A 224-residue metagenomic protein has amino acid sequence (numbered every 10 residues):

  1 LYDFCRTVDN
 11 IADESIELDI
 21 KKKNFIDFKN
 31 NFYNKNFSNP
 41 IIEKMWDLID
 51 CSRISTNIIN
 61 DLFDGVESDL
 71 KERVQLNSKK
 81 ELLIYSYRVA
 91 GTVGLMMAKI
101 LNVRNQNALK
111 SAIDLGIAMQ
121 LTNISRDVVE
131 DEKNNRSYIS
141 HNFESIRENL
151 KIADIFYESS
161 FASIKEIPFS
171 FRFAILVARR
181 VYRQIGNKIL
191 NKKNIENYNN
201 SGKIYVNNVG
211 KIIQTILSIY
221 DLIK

Functional and structural regions predicted by a protein language model:
L1-L121, S125-K224: Catalytic cores of Mg2+-dependent Asp-rich isoprenoid enzymes
